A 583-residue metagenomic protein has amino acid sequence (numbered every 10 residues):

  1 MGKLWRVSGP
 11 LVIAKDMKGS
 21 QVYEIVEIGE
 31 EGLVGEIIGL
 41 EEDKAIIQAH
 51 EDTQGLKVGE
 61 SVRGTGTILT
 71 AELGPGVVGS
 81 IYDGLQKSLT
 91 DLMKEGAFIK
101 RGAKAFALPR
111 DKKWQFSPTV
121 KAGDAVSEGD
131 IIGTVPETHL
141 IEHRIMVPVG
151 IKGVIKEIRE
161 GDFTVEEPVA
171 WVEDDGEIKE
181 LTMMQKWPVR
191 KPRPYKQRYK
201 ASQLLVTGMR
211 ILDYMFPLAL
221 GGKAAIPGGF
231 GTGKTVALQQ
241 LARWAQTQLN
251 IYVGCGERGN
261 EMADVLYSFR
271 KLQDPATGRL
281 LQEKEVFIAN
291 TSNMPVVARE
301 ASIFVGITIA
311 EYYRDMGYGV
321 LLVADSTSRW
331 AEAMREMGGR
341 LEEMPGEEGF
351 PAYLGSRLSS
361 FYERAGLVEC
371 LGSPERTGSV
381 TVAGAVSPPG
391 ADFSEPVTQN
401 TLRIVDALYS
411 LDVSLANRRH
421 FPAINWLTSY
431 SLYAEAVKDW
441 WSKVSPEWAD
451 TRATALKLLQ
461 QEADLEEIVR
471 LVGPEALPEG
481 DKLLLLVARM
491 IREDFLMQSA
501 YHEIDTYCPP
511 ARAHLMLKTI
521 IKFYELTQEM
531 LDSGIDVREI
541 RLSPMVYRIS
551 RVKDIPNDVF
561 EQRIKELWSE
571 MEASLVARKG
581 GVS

Functional and structural regions predicted by a protein language model:
M1-K100: N-terminal accessory targeting/assembly segments
W5-V12, L40-Q48, F106-S117, P148-V154 (+1 more regions): Short, structured beta-strand/loop micro-motifs enriched in basic residues and often containing a Trp
M17, E31, T67-I68, Q86 (+5 more regions): Short, surface-exposed secondary-structure boundary micro-motifs
G39-A45, P75-Q86, I141-G161, E180-R193: Short, compositionally biased
E42-A45, T67, E128, I151-I155 (+4 more regions): Metallocofactor- and cofactor-centric catalytic cores in central/energy metabolism, strongly enriched
K94-P148, T164-G222, A237-Q240, P275-M294 (+1 more regions): P-loop NTPase nucleotide-binding/switch module
Y214-M215, G221-M545: P-loop NTPase catalytic core
L531-S583: C-terminal amphipathic alpha-helical interaction region
